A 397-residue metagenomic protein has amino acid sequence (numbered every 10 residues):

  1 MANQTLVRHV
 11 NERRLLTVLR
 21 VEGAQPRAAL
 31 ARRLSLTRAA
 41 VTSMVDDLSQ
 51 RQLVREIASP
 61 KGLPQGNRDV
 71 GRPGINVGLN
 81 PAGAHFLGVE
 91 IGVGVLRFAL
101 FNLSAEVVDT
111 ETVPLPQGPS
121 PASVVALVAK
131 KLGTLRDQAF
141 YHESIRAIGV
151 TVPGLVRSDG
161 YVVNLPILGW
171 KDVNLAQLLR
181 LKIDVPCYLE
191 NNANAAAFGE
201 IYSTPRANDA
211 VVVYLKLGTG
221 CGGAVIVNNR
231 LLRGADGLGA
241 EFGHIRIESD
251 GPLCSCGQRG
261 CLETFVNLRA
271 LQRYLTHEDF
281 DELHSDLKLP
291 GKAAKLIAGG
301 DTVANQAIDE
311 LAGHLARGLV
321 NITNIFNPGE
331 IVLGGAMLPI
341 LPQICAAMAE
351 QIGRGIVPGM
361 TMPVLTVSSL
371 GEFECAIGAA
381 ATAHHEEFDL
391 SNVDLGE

Functional and structural regions predicted by a protein language model:
M1-T112, P119-S144, I183, S203 (+2 more regions): ATP-binding/phosphotransfer module of carbohydrate and carboxylate kinases, centering on a glycine-rich
V89, L103, R146-T151, L155-Q272 (+2 more regions): Phosphate-binding/catalytic loop of phosphoryl-transfer enzymes
P114-Q117, G154-V156: Short, histidine-centered active-site or binding-site loop motifs used for metal coordination, general acid-base
